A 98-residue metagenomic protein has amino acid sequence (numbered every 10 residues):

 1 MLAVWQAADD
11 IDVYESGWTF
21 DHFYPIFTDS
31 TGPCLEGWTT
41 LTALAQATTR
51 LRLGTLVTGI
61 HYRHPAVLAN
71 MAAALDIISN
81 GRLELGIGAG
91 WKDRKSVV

Functional and structural regions predicted by a protein language model:
M1, H61-I77: Glycine-rich anion/phosphate-binding loops
M1-A47: N-terminal beta1-alpha1-beta2 module of alpha/beta enzyme domains
E15-T19, R52-L56, L83-I87: Hydrophobic faces of well-ordered beta-strands that scaffold small-molecule active sites in alpha/beta enzyme cores
H22, T58-I60, G88-K92: Active-site beta-loop-alpha junctions enriched in small/polar residues
D29-L35, G59-A66: Short coil/turn segments at secondary-structure boundaries
A45-H64: Structural motif corresponding to the early beta-alpha repeats
N80: Short, conserved catalytic or interaction motifs in soluble domains
V97-V98: Conserved small/polar residues in nucleotide/adenosyl-binding loops
